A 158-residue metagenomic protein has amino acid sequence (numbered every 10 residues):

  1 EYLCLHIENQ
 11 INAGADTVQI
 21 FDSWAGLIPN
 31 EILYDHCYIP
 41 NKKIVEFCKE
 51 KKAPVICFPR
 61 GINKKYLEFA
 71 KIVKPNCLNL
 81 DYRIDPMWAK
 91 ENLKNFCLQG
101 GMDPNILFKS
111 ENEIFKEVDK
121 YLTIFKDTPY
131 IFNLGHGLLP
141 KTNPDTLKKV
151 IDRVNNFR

Functional and structural regions predicted by a protein language model:
E1-R158: Active-site loop segments of alpha/beta catalytic cores
